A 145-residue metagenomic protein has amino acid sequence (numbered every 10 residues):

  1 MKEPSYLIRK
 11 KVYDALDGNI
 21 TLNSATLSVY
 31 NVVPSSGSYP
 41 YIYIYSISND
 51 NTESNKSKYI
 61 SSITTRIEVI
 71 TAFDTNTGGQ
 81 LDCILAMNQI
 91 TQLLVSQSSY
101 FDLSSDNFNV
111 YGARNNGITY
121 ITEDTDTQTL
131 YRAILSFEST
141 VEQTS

Functional and structural regions predicted by a protein language model:
M1-V32, I47-S145: Charged, amphipathic alpha-helical segments and their flanking helix caps
S35-S36: Short, charge-patterned binding micro-sites
Y39-S48: A short, hydrophobic beta-strand-centered structural micro-motif
